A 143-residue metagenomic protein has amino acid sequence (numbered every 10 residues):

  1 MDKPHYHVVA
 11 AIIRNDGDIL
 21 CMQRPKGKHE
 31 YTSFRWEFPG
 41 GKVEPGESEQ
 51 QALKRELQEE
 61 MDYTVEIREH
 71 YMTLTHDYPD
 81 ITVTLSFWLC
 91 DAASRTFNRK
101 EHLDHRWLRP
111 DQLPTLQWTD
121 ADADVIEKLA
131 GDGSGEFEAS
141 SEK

Functional and structural regions predicted by a protein language model:
M1-L20, K42: Conserved N-terminal beta-strand and adjoining loop/helix that marks the start of the Nudix/MutT-like hydrolase domain
H7-V9, G17, V83-S86, L103: Change "...and in nucleic-acid phosphodiester-cleaving endonucleases..." to "...and in nucleic-acid processing enzymes
D18-E59: Conserved Nudix-box catalytic region and its N-terminal flanking loop in Nudix hydrolases and closely related
E60-I67: Short secondary-structure junctions
T64, T73-T96, D104-R106: Active-site-adjacent beta-strand/loop module that shapes the phosphate/pyrophosphate-binding cleft
L89, N98-L129: NUDIX/MutT-family hydrolases
A123-K143: Charged phosphate-binding loop/patch that engages nucleotide di/tri-phosphates or the phosphate backbone of nucleic
